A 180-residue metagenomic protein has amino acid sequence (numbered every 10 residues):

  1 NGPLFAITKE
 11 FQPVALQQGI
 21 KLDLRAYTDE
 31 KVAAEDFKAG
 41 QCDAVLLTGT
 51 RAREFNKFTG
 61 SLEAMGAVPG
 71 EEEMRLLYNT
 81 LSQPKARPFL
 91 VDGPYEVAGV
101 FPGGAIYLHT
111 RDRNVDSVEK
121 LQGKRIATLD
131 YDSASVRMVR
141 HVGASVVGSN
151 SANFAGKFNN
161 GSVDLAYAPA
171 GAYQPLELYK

Functional and structural regions predicted by a protein language model:
G2-A6, Y27-K31, L129, A152: Soluble non-cytosolic domains of exported or imported proteins
G2-K21, S133-R137: Short, polar/charged alpha-helical segment
D23-Y27, A98, V147-S149: General small-molecule cofactor/ligand-binding pocket signal
A26-A39, G60, A64-M65: Acidic helix-start/capping segments at beta-turn-to-alpha-helix junctions
F37-L47, R125, A144-V146, N159-A168: Alpha-to-beta junction loops
T48-S145, L178: Contiguous mixed-secondary-structure segments that line small-molecule binding/active-site clefts of soluble domains
Y131-S135, S145-K180: Pocket-lining segment of extracytoplasmic ligand-binding domains
